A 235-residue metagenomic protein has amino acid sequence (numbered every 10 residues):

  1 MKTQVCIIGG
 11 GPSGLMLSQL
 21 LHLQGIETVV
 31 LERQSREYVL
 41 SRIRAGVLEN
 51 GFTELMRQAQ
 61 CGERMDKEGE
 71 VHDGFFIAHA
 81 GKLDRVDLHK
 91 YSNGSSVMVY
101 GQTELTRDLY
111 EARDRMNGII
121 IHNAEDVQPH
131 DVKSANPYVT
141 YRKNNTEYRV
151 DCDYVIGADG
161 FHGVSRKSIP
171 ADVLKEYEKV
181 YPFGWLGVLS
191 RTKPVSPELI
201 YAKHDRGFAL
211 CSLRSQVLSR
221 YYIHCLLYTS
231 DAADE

Functional and structural regions predicted by a protein language model:
Q4-V29: N-terminal Rossmann-like FAD-binding beta1-loop-alpha1 element of flavoenzymes
H22-R42: Glycine-rich FAD pyrophosphate-binding loop
E49-A112: Active-site-adjacent segment of FAD-dependent monooxygenases/related oxidoreductases
H122-A135: A conserved short coil-to-beta-strand element within the FAD-binding core of flavoproteins
T146-D153: Core beta-strand elements of the Rossmann-like FAD/NAD(P) dinucleotide-binding domain in flavoenzyme oxidoreductases
G157-A171: Flavin (primarily FAD) binding-site architecture
L186, L199-L227: Active-site substrate-recognition segment that forms the wall of the catalytic cavity or substrate channel
Y228-E235: Conserved small/polar residues in nucleotide/adenosyl-binding loops
